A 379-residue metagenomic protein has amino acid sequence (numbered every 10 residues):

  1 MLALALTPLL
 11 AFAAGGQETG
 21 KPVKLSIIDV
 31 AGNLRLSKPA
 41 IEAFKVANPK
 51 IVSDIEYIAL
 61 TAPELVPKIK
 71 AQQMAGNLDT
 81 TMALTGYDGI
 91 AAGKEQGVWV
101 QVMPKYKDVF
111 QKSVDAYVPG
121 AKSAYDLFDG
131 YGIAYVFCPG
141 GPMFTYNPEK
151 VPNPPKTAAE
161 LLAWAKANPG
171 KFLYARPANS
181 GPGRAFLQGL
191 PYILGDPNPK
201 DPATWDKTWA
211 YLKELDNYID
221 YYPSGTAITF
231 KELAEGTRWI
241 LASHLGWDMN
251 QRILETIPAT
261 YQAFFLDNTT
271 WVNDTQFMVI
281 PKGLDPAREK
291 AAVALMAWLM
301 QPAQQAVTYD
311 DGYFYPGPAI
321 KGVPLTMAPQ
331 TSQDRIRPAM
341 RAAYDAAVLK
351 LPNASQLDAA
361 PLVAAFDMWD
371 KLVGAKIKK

Functional and structural regions predicted by a protein language model:
M1-S26, K378-K379: Short, low-complexity disordered leader/linker segments with a strong preference for bacterial N-terminal type II
G20-A91, K231: Early extracytoplasmic/lumenal segment of secretory-pathway proteins
V30-P39, I58, A62-P63, T85-I228 (+1 more regions): Extracytoplasmic ligand-binding site segments that recognize negatively charged/polar headgroups
Q72-L84, V98-W99, N168-K171, E235-S243: Alpha-to-beta junction loops
M143-K150, P191-I193, D274-R288, V307-T308: A bilobed periplasmic-binding-protein/Venus flytrap-type ligand-binding module shared by bacterial periplasmic
Y218-D285, L325, P329-D334: Extracytoplasmic/periplasmic substrate-binding proteins
M278-A346: Mature extracytoplasmic/periplasmic domains
A342-K379: Conserved C-terminal helix/tail region of periplasmic/extracytoplasmic solute-binding proteins
